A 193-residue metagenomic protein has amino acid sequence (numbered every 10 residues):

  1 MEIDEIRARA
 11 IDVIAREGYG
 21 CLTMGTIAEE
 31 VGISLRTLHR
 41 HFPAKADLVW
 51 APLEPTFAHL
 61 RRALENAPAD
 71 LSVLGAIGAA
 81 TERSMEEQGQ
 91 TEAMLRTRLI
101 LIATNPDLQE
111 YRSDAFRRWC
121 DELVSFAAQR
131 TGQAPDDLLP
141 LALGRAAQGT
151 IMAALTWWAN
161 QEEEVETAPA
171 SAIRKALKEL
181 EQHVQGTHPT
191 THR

Functional and structural regions predicted by a protein language model:
M1-I33, W50-A51, H59, S171: Basic, helix-initiating cap at the start of DNA-binding domains
E2, T56, T81, R112-W119 (+1 more regions): Hydrophobic/aromatic residues within well-ordered alpha-helical segments
T26-E29, L38, I77: Append "Primarily bacterial transcriptional regulators
I33-F42: Short hydrophobic/aromatic patch on the recognition helix
A58-I100: Hydrophobic alpha-helical connector segments
Q88, R130, A154-E162: Secondary-structure edge/capping motif, primarily at the C-terminal ends of alpha-helices and the immediately following
R117-L143: Hydrophobic alpha-helical bundle segments that form small-molecule/ligand-binding pockets
N160-R193: C-terminal peripheral helix-coil segments that are non-catalytic and often amphipathic
